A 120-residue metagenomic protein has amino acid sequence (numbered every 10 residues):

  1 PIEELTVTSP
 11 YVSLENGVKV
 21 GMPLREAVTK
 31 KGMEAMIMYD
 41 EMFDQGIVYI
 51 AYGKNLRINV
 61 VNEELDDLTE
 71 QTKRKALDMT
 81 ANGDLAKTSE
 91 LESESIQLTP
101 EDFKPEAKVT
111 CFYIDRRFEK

Functional and structural regions predicted by a protein language model:
P1, L24-K104, I114-K120: A cross-family detector of function-defining hotspots
E3-Y11: Acidic/histidine-rich, surface-exposed loop or edge segments in extracytoplasmic proteins
Y11-V12, I96: Generic preference for well-ordered secondary structure
V12-N16, R117: A short, surface-exposed interaction/processing loop segment used at functional sites
V18-M22: Glycine-centered tight-turn and secondary-structure capping sites
T110-F112: Charged phosphate-binding loop/patch that engages nucleotide di/tri-phosphates or the phosphate backbone of nucleic
